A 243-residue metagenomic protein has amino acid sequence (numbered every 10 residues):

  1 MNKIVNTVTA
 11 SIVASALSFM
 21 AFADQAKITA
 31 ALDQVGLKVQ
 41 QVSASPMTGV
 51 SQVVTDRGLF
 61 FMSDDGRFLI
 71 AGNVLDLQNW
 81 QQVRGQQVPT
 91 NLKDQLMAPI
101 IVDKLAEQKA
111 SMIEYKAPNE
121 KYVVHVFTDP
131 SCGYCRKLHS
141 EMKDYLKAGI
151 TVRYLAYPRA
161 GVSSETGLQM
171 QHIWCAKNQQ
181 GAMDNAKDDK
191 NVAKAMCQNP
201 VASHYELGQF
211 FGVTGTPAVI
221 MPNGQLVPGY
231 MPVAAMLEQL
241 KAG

Functional and structural regions predicted by a protein language model:
M1-T9: Bacterial N-terminal signal peptides that target proteins for export
A16-A21: N-terminal signal peptide c-region/cleavage motif recognized by signal peptidases
F22-K38: Short, non-transmembrane alpha-helical segments in secretory-pathway proteins
Q40-S43, V50-V54, G58-F61, G66-V83 (+1 more regions): Thiol/selenol-based redox catalytic cores and closely related redox-interacting motifs
S43-P46, N119: A short beta-turn/loop motif at secondary-structure boundaries
G66, S111, Y115, Y122-P130 (+3 more regions): Structural alpha/beta surface segment adjacent to cysteine/selenocysteine redox centers across thiol/disulfide enzymes
R84-I113: N-terminal "domain-start" segment that seeds a small globular fold
